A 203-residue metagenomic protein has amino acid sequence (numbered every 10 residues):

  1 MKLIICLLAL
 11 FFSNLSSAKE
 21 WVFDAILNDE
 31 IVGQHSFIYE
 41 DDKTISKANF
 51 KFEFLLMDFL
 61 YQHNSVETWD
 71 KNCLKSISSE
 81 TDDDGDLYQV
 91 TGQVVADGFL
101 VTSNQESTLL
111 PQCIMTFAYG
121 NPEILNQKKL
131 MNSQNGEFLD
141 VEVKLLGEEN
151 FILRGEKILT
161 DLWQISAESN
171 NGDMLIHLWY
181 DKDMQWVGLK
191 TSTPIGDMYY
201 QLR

Functional and structural regions predicted by a protein language model:
M1-I4: Positively charged n-region of N-terminal signal peptides that target proteins for export
C6-L10: Hydrophobic helical h-region of N-terminal Sec-dependent signal peptides in bacterial secretory/periplasmic proteins
S13-L15: N-terminal signal peptide c-region/cleavage motif recognized by signal peptidases
A18-V95, Y119-R203: Acidic, serine/threonine-rich low-complexity disordered tracts
D97-M115: Acidic/charged, solvent-exposed loop-and-adjacent secondary-structure segments enriched in E/D, K/R, S/T, and G/P
